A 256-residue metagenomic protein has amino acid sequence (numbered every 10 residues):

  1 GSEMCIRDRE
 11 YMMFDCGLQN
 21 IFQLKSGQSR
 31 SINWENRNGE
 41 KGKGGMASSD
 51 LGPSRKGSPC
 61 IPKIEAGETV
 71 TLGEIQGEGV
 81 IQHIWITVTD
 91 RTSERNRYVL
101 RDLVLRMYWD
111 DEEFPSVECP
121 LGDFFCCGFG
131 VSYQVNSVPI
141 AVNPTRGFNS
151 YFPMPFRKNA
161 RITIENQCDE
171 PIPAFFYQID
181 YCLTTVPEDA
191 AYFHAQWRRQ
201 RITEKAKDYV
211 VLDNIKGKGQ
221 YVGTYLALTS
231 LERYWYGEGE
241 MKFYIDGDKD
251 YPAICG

Functional and structural regions predicted by a protein language model:
G1-I6: Short, small-residue-biased leader/transition segments that mark boundaries at the very start of proteins
R7-G256: Beta-strand-centric surfaces of beta-sandwich/beta-rich domains
